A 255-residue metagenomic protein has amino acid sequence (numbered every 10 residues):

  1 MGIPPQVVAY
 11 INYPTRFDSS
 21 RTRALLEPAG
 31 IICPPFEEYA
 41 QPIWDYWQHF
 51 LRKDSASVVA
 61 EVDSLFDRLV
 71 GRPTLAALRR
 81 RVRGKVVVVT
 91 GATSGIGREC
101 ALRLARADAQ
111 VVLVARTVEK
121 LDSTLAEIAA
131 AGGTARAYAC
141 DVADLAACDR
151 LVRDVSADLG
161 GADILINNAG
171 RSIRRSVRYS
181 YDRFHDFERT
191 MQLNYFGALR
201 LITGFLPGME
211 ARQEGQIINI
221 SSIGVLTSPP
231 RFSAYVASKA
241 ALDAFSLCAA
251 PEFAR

Functional and structural regions predicted by a protein language model:
R16-R80: Amphipathic terminal alpha-helices
V86, T93-S94: Conserved glycine-rich cofactor-binding loop
A109-S123: Conserved glycine-rich Rossmann-like NAD(P)H-binding loop of the short-chain dehydrogenase/reductase
V118-E119, A139-R150: The beta1-alpha1 cofactor-binding region of Rossmann-like NAD(H)/NADP(H)-dependent oxidoreductases
S172-E188, R231: Conserved mid-core segment of classical short-chain dehydrogenase/reductases
I202, S238: Active-site helix of classical SDR
S222: Residue(s) in the substrate-gating loop at a strand-loop-helix junction that position the organic substrate next
